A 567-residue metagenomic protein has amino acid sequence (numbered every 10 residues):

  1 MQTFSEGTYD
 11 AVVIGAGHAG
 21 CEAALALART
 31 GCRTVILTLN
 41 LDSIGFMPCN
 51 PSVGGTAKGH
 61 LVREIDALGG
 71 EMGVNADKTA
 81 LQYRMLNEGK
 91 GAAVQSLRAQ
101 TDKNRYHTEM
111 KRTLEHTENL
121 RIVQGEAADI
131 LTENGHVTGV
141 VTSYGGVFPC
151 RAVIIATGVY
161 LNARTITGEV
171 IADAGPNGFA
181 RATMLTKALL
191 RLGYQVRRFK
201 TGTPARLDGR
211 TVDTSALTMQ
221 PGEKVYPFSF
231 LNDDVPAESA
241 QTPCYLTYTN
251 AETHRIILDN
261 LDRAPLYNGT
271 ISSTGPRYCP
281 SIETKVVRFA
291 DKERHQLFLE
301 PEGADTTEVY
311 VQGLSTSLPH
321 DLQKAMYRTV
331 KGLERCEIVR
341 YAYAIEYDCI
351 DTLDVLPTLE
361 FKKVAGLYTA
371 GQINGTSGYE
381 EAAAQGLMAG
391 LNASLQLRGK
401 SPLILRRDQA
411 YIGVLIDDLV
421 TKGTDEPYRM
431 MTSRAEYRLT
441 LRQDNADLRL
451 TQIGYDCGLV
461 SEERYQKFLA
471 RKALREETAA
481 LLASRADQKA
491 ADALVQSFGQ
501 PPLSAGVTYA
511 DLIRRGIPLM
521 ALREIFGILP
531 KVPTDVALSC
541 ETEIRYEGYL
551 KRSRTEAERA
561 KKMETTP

Functional and structural regions predicted by a protein language model:
F4-A19: Beta1/beta-strand and adjacent pyrophosphate-binding region of the FAD-binding site in flavoprotein oxidoreductases
G7-T8, A23-D129, Y144, A152 (+5 more regions): Conserved N-terminal/central alpha/beta ligand/cofactor-binding core
S43, T203, E360-K363, S394-P427: Active-site-proximal substrate-binding core of FAD-dependent oxidoreductases
I65, A382-L405: Internal hydrophobic alpha-helix adjacent to the cofactor/substrate pocket in enzyme cavities
L131-V147: Conserved beta-strand-loop-beta-strand element in the redox core of flavoprotein oxidoreductases
K187-R197, E252-I271, E300, L314-A344 (+1 more regions): Flavin-binding catalytic cores
Y310-T376, I404-D417, P533-P567: A glycine-rich dinucleotide-binding beta-alpha-beta segment and adjacent secondary-structure elements that constitute
R434, T440-R442, A446, T451-P567: Extended, charge-enriched "interface" segments that sit outside catalytic cores
